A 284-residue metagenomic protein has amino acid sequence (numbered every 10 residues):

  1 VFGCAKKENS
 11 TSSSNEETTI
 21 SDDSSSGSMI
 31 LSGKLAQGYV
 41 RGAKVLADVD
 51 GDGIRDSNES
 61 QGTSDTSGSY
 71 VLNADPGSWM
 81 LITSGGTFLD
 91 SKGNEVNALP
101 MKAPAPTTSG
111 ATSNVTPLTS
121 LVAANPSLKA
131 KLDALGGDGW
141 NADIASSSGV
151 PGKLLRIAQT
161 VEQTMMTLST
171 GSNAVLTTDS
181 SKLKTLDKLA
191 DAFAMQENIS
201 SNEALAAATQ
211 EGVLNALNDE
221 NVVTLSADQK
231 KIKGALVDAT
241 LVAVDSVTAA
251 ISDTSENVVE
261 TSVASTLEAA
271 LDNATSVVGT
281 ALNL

Functional and structural regions predicted by a protein language model:
C4-L284: Feature for extracytoplasmic/surface-facing segments of secreted or surface-associated proteins, emphasizing
